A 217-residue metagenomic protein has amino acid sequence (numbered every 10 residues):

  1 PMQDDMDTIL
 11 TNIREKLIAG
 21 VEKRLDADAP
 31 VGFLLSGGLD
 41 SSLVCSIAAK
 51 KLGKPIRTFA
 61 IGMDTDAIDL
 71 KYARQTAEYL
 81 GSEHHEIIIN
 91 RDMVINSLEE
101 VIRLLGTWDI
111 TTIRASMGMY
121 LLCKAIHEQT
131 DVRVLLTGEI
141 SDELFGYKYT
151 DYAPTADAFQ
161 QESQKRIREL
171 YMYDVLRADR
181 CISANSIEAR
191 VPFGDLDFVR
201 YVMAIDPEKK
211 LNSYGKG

Functional and structural regions predicted by a protein language model:
M2-G215: ATP-dependent adenylate-handling active sites, centered on carboxylate activation for C-N bond formation
